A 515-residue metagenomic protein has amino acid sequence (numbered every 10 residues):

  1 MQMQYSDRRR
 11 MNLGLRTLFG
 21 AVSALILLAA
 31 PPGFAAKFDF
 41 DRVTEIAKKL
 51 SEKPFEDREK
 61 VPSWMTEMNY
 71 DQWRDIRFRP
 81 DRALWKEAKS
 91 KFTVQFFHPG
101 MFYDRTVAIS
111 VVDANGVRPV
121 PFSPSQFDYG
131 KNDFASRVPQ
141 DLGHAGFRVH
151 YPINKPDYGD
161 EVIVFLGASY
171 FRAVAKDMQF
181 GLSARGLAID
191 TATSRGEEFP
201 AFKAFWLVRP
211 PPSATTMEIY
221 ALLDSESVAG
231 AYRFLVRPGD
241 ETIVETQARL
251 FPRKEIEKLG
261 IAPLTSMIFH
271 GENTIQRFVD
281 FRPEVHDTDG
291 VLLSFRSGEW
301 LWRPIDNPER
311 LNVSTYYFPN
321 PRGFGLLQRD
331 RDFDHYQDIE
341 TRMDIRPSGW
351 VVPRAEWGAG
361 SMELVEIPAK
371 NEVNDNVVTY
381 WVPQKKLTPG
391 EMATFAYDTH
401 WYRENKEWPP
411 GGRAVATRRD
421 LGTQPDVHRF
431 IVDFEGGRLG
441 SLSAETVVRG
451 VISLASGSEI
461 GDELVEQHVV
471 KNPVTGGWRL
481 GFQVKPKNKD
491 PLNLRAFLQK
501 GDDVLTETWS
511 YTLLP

Functional and structural regions predicted by a protein language model:
M1-G14: N-terminal secretory signal peptides that target proteins for export/translocation
F19-A30: Bacterial N-terminal signal peptides
P31-A35: Sec/Tat signal peptide C-region and signal peptidase I cleavage site
A36-Y70, I76-R79, L84, F97 (+1 more regions): Terminal accessory/anchoring regions of large secretory-pathway or extracellular enzymes
F40-T193: Solvent-exposed N-terminal domain segments of exported/luminal and surface proteins
T66, D71, V164-L166, A173 (+6 more regions): A contiguous, surface-exposed recognition patch within enzymatic or periplasmic domains that forms
G181-G239, G358-E366, N374: Extended, loop-rich substrate-binding clefts of extracytoplasmic carbohydrate-active enzymes
A221-G260, T265-M267: Acidic, contiguous internal or C-terminal segments within carbohydrate-active enzymes that form a structured patch used
